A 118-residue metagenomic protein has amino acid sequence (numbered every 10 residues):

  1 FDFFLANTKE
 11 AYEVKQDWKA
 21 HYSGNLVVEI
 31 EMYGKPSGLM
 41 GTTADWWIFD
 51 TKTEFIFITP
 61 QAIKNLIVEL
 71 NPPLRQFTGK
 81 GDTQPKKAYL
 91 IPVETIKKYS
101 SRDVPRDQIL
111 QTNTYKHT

Functional and structural regions predicted by a protein language model:
F1-D2, A44: Short, acidic/polar N-cap/turn motifs at the starts of alpha helices
F3-Y22: Conserved catalytic cores of phosphodiester-cleaving nucleases, focusing on short active-site segments
A6, K52-T118: Non-catalytic C-terminal interaction segments of nucleic acid-processing enzymes
Q16-Q61: Catalytic cores of nucleic-acid endonucleases
